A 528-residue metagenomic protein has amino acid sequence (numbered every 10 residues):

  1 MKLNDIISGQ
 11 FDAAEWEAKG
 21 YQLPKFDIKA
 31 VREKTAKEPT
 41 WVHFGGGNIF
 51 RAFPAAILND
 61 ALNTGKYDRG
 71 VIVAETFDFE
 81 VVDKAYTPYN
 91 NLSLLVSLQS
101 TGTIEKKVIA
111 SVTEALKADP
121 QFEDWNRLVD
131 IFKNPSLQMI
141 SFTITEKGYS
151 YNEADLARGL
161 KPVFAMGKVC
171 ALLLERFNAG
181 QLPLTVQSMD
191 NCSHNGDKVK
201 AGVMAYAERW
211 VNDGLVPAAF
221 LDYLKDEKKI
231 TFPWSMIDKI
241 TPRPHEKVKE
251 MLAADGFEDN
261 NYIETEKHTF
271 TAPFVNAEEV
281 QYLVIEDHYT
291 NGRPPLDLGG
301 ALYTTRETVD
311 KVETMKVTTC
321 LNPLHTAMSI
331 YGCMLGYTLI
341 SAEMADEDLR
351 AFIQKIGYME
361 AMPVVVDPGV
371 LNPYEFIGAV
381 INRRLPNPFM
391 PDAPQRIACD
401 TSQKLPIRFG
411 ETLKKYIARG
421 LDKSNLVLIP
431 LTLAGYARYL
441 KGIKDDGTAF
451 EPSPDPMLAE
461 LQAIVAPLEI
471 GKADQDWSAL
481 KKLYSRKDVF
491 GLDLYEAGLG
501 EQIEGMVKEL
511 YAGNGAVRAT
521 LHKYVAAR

Functional and structural regions predicted by a protein language model:
M1-F44, N48-R528: Substrate/ligand-engaging "lid" and interaction regions
